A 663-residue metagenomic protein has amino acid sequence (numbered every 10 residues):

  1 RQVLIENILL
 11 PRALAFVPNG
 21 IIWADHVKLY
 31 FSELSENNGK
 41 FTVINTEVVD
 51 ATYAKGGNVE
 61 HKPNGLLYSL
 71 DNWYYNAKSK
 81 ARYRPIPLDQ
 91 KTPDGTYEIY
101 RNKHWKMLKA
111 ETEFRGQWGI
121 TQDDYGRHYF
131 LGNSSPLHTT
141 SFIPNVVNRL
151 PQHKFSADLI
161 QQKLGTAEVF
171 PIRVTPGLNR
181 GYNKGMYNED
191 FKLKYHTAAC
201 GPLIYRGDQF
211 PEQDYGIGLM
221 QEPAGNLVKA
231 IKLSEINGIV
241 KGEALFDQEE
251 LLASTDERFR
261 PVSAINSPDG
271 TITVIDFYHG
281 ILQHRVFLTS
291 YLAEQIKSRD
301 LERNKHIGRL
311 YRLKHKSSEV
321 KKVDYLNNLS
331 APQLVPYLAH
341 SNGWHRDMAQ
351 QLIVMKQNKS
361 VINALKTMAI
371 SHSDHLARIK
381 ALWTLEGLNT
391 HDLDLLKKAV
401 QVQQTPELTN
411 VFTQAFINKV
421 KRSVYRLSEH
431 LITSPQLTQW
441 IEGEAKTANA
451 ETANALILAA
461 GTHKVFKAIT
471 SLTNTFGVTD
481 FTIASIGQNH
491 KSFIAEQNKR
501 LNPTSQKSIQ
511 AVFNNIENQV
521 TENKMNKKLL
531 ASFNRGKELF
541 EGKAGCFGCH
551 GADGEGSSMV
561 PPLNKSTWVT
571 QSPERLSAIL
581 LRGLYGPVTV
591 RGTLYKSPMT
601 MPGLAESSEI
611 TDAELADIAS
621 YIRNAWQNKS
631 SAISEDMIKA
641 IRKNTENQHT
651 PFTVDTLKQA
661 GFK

Functional and structural regions predicted by a protein language model:
R1-Q333, W344, L352-V354: Beta-propeller domains with acidic blade repeats across secreted/periplasmic ectodomains and cytosolic WD/CNH propellers
A264, I272-I275, L310, G536 (+2 more regions): The canonical Cys-X-X-Cys-His
P268, H284, T521-N523, A531-F547 (+2 more regions): Sequence context surrounding c-type heme c attachment/ligation sites in exported
I275-F277, I296-H306, L313-E538: Long, ordered, helix-rich scaffold segments
I296-S298, S371, E555-T593, S597-T611: Gly/Gly-Pro-rich "capping" loops immediately C-terminal to redox-active cysteine motifs in periplasmic/lumenal
H315-K316, E541, C549-M559, L581 (+3 more regions): Detector for the c-type heme attachment site
E517-F533, R591-M599, G603-K663: Flexible coil segments in periplasmic/lumen-exposed cytochrome c-class electron-transfer proteins
L530-E555, V569-R582: Sequence/structural segment immediately N-terminal to covalent heme-attachment motifs in c-type and related
